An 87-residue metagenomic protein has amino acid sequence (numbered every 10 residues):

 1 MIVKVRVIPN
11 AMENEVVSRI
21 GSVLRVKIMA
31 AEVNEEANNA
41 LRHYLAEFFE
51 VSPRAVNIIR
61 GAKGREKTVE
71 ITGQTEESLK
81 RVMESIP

Functional and structural regions predicted by a protein language model:
M1-A30: N-terminal first-folded block
V5, L45, V56: Residue-level signal for inorganic ion chemistry
A11, E32-N34, T75: Residues that cap or initiate secondary-structure elements
A11, E50-A55: Short amphipathic beta-strand starts and helix->beta connectors
E15, E36, L79-R81: Short acidic, gly/pro-rich beta-turn/loop elements at beta-sheet edges and active-site/ligand-binding grooves
R19-F49: Compact, glycine-rich, soluble single-domain proteins
P53-P87: C-terminal structural segments of small proteins and small subunits
